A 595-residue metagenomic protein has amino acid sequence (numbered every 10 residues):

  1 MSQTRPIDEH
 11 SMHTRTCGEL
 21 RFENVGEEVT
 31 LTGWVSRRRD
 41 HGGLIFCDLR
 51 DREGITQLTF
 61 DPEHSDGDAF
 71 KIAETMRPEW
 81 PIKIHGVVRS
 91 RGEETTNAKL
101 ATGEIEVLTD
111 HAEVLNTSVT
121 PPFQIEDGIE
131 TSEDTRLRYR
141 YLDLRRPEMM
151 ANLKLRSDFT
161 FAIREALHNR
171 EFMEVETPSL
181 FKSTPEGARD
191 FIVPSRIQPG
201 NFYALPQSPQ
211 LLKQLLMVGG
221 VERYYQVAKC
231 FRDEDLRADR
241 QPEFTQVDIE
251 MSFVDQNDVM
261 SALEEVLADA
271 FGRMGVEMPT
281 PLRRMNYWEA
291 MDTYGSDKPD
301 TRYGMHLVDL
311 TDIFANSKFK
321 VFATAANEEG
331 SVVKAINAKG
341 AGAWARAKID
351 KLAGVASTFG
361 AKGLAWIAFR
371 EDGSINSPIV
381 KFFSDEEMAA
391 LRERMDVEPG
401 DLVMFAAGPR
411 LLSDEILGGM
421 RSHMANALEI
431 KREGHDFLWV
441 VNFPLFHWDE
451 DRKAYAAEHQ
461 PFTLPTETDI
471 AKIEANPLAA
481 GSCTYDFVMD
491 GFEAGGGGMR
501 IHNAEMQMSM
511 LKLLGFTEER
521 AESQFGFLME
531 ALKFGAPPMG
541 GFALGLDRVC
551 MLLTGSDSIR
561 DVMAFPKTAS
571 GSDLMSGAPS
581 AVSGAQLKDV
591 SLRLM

Functional and structural regions predicted by a protein language model:
M1-M595: Class II aminoacyl-tRNA synthetase catalytic cores and aaRS-like
